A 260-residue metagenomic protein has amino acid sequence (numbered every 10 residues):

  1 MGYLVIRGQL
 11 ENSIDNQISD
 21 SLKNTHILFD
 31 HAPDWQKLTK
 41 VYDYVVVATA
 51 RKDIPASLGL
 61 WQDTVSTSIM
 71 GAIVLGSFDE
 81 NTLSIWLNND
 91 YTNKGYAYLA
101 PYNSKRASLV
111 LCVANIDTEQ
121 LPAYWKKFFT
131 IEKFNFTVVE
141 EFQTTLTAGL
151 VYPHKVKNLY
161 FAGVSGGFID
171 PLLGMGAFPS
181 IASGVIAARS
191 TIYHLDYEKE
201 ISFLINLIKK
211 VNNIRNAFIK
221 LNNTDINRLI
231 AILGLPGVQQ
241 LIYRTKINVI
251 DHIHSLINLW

Functional and structural regions predicted by a protein language model:
M1: Beta1-alpha1 glycine-rich phosphate/pyrophosphate-binding loop at the start of Rossmann-like nucleotide-binding domains
L4: Conserved short segment within the HATPase_c
G8-F134: Predominantly flavin-linked oxidoreductase catalytic cores and closely associated redox partners
N16-I18, K133, V139-T147, V151-K155 (+1 more regions): C-terminal intrinsically disordered extensions
Q17, S21, I186, S190 (+1 more regions): Active-site catalytic microenvironments for nucleophilic, acid-base chemistry
D117-A187: FAD/FMN-dependent oxidoreductases across multiple families
I192-W260: C-terminal helical "tail/cap" subdomain of flavin- and related membrane-associated enzymes
